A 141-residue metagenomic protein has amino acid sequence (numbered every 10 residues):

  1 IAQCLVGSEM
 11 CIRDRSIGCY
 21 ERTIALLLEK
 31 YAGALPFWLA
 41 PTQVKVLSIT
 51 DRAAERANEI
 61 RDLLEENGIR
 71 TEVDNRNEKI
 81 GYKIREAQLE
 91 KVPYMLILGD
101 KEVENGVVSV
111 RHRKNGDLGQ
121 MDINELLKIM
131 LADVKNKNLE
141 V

Functional and structural regions predicted by a protein language model:
I1-G7, I12: Single conserved hydrophobic/aromatic residue that forms the stacking wall/gate of nucleotide- or nucleobase-binding
S8, F37-T42, S109-R111: Short acidic (Asp/Glu) and glycine-rich catalytic loops that position anionic groups and cofactors
R13-I17, T50, Q120: Hydrophobic alpha-helical scaffolding
R13-L27: Conserved phosphate/anionic-ligand binding catalytic regions in large, soluble enzymes, centered on
L26-E29, G33, A132, N136: Short, well-ordered loop/turn and helix-capping segments at boundaries between secondary-structure elements and domains
Y31-R85: Generic long, charged, amphipathic alpha-helical segments
R61-M130: C-terminal structured "cap/appendage" subdomains that terminate the fold
I123, L131-V141: Intein/HINT protein-splicing elements and their conserved insertion hotspots or analogous self-processing inserts
